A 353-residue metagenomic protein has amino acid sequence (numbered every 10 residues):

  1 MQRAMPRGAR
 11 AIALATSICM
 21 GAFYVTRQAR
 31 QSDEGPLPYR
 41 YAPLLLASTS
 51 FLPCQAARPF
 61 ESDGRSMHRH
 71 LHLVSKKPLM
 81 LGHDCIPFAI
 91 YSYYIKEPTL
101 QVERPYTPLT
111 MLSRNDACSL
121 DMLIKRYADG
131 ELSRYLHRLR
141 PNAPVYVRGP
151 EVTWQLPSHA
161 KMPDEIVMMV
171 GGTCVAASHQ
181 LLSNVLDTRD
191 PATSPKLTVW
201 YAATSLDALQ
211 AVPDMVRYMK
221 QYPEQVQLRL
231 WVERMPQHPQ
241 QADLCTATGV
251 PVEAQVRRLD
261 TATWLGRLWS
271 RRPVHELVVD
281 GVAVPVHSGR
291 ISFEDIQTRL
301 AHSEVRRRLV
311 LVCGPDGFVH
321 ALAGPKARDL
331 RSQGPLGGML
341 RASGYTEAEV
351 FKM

Functional and structural regions predicted by a protein language model:
R3-Q31: Terminal signal-anchor or tail-anchor transmembrane helices that tether membrane-associated enzymes to cellular
A13-A22, W200, S205-M353: Reductase modules of NAD(P)H-dependent flavoproteins
D33-A143, A203-T204, E233: Ferredoxin-reductase
Q101-T107, V152-K161: Short, Lys/Arg- and Gly-enriched loop/turn segments at beta-strand edges
R138-Q155, D295-Q297: Helix-loop module immediately N-terminal to the HCX5R catalytic loop in PTP-like cysteine phosphatase domains
E165-V167, L309: Structural motif
G172-V175, P315-G317: Short glycine-rich anion-binding loops that position phosphate/pyrophosphate groups of nucleotides and phosphorylated
A176-D190: Histidine-anchored nucleotide/phosphate-binding helix
